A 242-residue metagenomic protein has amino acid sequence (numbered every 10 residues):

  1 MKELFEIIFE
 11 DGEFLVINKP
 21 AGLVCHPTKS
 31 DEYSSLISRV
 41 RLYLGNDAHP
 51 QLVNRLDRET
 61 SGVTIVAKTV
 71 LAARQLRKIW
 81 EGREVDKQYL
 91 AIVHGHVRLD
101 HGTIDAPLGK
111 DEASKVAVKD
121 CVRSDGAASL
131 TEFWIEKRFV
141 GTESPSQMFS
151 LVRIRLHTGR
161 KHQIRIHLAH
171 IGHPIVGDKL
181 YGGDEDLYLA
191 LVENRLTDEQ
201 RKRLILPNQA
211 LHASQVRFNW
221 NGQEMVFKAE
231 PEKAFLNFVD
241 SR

Functional and structural regions predicted by a protein language model:
M1-F5, F9, E13, P20 (+1 more regions): Pseudouridine synthases involved in rRNA/tRNA modification
M1-L130, W134-V140, P145-S146, P231-R242: RNA pseudouridine synthases
L76, R160-L168: Short beta-strand segments enriched for Tyr within beta-sheet-rich domains, predominantly fibronectin type III
L90, D105, E132, L151-R153 (+3 more regions): Beta-strand secondary-structure signal
H94, I154-H157: A structural micro-motif recognizing beta-strand termini and the immediately following turn/loop segments
T142-I154, G177: Short, solvent-exposed secondary-structure boundary/capping segments
F149, K161-Q163, L211-A213: Active-site lining segments that contact anionic ligands and/or coordinate catalytic metals
